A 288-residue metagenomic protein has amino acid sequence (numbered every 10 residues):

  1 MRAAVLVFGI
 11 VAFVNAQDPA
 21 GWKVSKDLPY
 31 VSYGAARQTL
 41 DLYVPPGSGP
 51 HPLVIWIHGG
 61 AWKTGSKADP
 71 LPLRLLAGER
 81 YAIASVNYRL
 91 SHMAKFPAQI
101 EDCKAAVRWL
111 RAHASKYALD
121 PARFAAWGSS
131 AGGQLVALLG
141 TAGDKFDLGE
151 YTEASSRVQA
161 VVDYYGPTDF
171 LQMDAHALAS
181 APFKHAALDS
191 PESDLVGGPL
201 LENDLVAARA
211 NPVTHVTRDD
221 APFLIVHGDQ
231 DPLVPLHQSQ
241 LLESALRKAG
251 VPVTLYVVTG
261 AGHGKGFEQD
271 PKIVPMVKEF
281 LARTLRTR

Functional and structural regions predicted by a protein language model:
A3-N15: Bacterial N-terminal signal peptides
Q17-R288: Alpha/beta-hydrolase superfamily serine-hydrolase fold, recognizing
